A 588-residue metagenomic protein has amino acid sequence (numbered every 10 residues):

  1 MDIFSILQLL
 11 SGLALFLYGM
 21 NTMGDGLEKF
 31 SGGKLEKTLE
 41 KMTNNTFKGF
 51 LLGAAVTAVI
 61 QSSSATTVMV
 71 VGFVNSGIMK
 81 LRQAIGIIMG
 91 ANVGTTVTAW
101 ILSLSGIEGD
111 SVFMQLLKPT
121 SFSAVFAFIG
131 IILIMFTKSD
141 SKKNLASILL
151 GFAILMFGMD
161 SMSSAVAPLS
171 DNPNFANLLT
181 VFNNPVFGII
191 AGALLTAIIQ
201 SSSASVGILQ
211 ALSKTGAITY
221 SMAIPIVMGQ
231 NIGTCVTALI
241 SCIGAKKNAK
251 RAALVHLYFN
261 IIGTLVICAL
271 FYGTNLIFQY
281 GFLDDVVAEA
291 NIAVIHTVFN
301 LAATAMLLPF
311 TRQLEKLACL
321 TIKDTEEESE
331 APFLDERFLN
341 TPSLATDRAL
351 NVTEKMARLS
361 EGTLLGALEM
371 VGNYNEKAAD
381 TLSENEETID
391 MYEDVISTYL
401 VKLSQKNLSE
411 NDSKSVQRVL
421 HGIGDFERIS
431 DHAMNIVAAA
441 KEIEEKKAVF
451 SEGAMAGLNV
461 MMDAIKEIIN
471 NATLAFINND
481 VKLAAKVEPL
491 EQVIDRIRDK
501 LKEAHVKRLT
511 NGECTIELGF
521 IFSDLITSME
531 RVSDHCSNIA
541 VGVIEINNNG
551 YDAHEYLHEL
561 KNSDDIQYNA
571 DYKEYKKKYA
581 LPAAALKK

Functional and structural regions predicted by a protein language model:
M1-T46, L145-L194, L212-T215: Helix-loop-helix hairpins and the membrane-proximal interhelical loops of multi-pass alpha-helical transport proteins
L9-T22, G53-T57, V125-T137, L150-M162 (+3 more regions): Hydrophobic core segments of alpha-helical transmembrane domains in multi-pass membrane transport and ion-translocation
G24-E28, V56-A65, V166-A167, L195-A204 (+2 more regions): Short helix-coil transition sites and intra-membrane helix breaks within transmembrane domains of multi-pass
M42-M69, P185-I208: Hydrophobic alpha-helical transmembrane segments of multi-pass integral membrane proteins, predominantly secondary
A65-N75, L102-S105, A204-K214, A238-L257 (+1 more regions): Re-entrant/interfacial helical elements at transmembrane boundaries that shape and gate the permeation pathway
I78-G90, A217-I226, N248-Y258: Membrane-interface alpha-helices at helix entry/exit sites of multi-pass transporters
M79, S105, I218, G244-K250 (+5 more regions): Cytosolic, long alpha-helical scaffolding segments
F113-F126, V181-F182, M222-G233: Structural signature of hydrophobic alpha-helical transmembrane segments
